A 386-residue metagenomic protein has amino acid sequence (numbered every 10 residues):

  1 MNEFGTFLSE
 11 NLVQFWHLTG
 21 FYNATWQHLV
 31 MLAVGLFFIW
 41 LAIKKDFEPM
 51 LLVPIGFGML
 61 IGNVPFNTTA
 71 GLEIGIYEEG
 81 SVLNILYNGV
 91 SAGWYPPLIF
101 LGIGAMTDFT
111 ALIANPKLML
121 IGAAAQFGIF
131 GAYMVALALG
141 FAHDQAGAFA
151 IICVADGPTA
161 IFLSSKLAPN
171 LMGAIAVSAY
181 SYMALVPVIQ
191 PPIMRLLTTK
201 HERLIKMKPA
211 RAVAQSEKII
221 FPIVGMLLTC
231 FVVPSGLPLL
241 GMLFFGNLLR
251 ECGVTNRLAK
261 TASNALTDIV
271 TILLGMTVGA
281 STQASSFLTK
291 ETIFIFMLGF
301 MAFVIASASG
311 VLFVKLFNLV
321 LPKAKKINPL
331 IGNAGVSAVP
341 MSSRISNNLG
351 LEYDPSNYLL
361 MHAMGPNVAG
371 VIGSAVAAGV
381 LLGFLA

Functional and structural regions predicted by a protein language model:
M1-E78: N-terminal alpha-helical transmembrane segments of multi-pass membrane transport and channel/translocase proteins
M1-N23, L29, E79, P192-F221 (+2 more regions): Intrinsically disordered, low-complexity non-transmembrane regions of multi-pass membrane transporters
L36, L112-Y133, S285-V311, A363-N367: Entry/N-cap segments of selected transmembrane alpha helices and their immediately preceding amphipathic helices
F38, I61, G89-I113, G246-L249 (+1 more regions): Hydrophobic transmembrane alpha-helices of secondary-active transporters and Na+-translocating membrane complexes
I43-L52, I85-L86, M106-I121, T255-S263 (+3 more regions): Interfacial helix-loop-helix linkers and transmembrane-helix boundary segments in multi-pass membrane proteins
N88, A92-G93, F100-M106, I121-G131 (+5 more regions): Alpha-helical membrane segments and immediately flanking helix-loop junctions that form or couple to the substrate/ion
S178-V254: Membrane-embedded hairpin module used as a gating/binding unit in multi-pass transport and secretion proteins
M226-V314: Transmembrane helical segments that form the transport core of multi-pass membrane transport proteins
